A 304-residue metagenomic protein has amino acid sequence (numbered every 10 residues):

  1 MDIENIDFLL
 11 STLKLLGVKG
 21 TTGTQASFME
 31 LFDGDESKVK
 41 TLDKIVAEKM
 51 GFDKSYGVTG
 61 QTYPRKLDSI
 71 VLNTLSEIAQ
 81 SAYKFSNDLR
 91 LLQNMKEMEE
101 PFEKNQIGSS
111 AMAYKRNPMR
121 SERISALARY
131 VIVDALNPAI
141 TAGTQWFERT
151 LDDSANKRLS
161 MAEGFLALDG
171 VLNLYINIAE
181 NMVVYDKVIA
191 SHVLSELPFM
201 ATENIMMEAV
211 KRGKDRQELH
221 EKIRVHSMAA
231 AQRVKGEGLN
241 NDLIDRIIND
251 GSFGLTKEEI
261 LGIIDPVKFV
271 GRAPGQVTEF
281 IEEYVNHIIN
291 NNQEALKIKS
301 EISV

Functional and structural regions predicted by a protein language model:
M1-T144: Internal glycine-rich alpha/beta core junctions
E97, Y114-V304: Glycine-rich cofactor/substrate-binding loops
